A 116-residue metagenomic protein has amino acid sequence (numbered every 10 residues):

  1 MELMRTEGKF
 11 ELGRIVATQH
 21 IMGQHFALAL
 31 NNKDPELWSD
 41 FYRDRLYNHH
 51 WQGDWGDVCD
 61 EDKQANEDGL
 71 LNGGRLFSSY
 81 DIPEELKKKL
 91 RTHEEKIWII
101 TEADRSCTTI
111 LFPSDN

Functional and structural regions predicted by a protein language model:
E2-L86: Compact soluble domain cores
N72-N116: Short, compact, well-ordered microdomains
